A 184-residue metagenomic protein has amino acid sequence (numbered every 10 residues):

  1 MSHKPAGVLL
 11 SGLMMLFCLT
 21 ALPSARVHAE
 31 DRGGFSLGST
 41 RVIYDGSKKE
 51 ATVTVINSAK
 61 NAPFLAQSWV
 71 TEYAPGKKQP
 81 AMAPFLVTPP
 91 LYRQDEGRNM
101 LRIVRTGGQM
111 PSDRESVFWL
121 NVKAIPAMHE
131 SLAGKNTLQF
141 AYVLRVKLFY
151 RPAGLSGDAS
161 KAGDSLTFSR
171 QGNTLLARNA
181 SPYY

Functional and structural regions predicted by a protein language model:
M1-A6: N-terminal secretory signal peptides that target proteins for export/translocation
S11-A21: Bacterial N-terminal signal peptides
P23-A29: Boundary at the C-terminal end of the N-terminal hydrophobic targeting segment
A29-I56, G157-R170, T174: Beta-sheet-dominated interaction scaffolds and their linkers
A51-N57, I103, F118-K123, T174-N179: Buried hydrophobic-core signal for structured, non-transmembrane domains
A59-Q79, S181-Y184: Short acidic, flexible loop segments centered on an aromatic residue
K77-Q109: Intrinsically disordered, low-complexity Pro/Gly/Ser/Thr-rich segments with frequent PxxP/GP/PP motifs and embedded
G107-G154: Terminal connector regions
